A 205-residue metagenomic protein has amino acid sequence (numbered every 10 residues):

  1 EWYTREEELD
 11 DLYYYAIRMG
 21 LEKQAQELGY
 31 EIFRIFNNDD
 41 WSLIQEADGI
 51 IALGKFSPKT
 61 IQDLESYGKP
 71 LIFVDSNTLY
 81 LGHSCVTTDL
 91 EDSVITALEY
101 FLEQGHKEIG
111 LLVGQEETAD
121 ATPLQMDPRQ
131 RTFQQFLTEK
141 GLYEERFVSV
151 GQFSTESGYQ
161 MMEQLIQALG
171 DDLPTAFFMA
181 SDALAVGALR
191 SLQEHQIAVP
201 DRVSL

Functional and structural regions predicted by a protein language model:
E1-L9: N-terminal helix-turn-helix/winged-helix DNA-binding helices and compositionally similar short basic alpha-helical
W2-Y3, Y15-I32, G49, E65-F73 (+1 more regions): Bacterial carbohydrate/catabolite-sensing allosteric modules
L12: Conserved catalytic/binding loops enriched for acidic/polar residues
I35-L43: Short acidic low-complexity segments
S42-K55: Short, well-ordered secondary-structure micro-motifs within conserved domains or adaptor modules
K55-F56, A183: Alpha-helix/helix-capping structural signal
P58-T60: Short, charged/polar "capping" segments at the starts of alpha-helices and the immediately preceding loops
